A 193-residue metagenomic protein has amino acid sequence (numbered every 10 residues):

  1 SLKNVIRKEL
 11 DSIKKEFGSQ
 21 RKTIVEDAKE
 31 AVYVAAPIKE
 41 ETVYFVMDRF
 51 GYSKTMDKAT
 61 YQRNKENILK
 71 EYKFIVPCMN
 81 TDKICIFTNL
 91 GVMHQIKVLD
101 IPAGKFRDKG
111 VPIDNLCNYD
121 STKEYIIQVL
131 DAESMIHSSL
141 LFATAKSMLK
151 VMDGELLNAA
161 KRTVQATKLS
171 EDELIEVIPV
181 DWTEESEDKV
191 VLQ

Functional and structural regions predicted by a protein language model:
S1-Q193: C-terminal interaction appendages of subunits in large macromolecular complexes
